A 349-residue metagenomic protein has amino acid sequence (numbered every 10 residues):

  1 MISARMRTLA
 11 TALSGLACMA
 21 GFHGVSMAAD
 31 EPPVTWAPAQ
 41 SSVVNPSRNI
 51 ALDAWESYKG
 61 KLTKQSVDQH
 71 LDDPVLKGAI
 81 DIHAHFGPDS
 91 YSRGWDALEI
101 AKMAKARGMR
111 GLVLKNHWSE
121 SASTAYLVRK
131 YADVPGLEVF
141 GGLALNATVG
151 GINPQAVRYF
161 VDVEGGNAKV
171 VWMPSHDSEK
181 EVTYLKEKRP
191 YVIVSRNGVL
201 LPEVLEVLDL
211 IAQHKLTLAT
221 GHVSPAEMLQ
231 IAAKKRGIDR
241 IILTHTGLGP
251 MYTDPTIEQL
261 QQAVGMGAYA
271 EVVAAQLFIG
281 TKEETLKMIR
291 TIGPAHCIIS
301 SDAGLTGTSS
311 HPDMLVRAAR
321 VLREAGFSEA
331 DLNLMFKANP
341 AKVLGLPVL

Functional and structural regions predicted by a protein language model:
I2-L13: Bacterial N-terminal signal peptides that target proteins for export
C18-M27: C-terminal segment of classical bacterial N-terminal signal peptides
A29-L137: An N-terminally biased module of ancient metal coordination in phosphate/nucleic-acid-related enzymes
G78-A84, L112-L114, F140-L143, V171-M173 (+4 more regions): Hydrophobic faces of well-ordered beta-strands that scaffold small-molecule active sites in alpha/beta enzyme cores
G94-V170, P174-K188: A metal-dependent hydrolase metal-coordination microenvironment
A97-K102, T124-Y131, Q155-V170, K186-I242 (+3 more regions): Histidine/acidic residue-rich metal-binding segments in metalloenzymes
V273, P294-H311: Short acidic/histidine-rich active-site segments
M314-L349: Mid-to-C-terminal alpha-helical segments outside catalytic/metal-binding sites
